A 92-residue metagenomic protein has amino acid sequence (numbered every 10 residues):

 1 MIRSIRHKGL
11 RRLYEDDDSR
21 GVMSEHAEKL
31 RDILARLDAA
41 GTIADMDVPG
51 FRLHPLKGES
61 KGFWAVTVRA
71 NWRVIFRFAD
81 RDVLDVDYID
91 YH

Functional and structural regions predicted by a protein language model:
M1, G9, D18, T42 (+2 more regions): Glycine-rich, flexible loop/turn motifs
M1-I33: Arg/Lys-rich, positively charged N-terminal/basic patches that mediate binding to nucleic acids
E15, T42, R81: Residue-level marker of positions within ordered structural domains that often coincide with functionally constrained
S24, E28-R31, D47-G50, A70: Generic alpha-helical scaffold signal
E25-A27, S60, D87-D90: Short, surface-exposed linear patches
L37: Conserved phosphate-interacting/catalytic interface
G41-W64: A short, surface-exposed loop/turn module that caps and links secondary-structure elements
H54, A65-H92: Enriched for short, Lys/Arg-rich terminal
